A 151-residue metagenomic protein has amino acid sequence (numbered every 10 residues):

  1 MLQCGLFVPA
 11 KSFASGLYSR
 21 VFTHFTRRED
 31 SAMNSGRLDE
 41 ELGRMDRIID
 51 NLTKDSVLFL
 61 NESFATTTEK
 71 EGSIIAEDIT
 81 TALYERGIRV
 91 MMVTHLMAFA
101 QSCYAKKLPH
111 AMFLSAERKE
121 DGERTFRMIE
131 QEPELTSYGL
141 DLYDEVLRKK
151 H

Functional and structural regions predicted by a protein language model:
M1-H151: ATPase nucleotide-binding head domains, primarily ABC-like/P-loop NTPase cores
